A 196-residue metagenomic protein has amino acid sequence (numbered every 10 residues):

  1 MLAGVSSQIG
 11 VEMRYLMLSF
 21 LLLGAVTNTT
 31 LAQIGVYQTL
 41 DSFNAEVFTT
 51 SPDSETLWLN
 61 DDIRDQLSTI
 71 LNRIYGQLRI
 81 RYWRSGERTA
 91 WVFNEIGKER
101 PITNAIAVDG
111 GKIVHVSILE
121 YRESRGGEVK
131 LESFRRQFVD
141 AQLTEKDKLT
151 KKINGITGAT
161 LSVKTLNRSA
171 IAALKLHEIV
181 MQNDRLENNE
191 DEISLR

Functional and structural regions predicted by a protein language model:
L2-A3, Y15, R64: Compositionally biased, low-complexity segments
V5-S6, L18: Intrinsically disordered, low-complexity segments enriched in Ser/Pro/Gly/Ala and basic residues
G10-L16: Positively charged n-region of N-terminal signal peptides that target proteins for export
L16-G24: Sec-dependent N-terminal signal peptides
S19, T29-T30: Cleavable N-terminal signal peptides
L31-I153, A159-K164, R168-R196: Flexible, solvent-exposed loop/hinge segments and secondary-structure transition points
